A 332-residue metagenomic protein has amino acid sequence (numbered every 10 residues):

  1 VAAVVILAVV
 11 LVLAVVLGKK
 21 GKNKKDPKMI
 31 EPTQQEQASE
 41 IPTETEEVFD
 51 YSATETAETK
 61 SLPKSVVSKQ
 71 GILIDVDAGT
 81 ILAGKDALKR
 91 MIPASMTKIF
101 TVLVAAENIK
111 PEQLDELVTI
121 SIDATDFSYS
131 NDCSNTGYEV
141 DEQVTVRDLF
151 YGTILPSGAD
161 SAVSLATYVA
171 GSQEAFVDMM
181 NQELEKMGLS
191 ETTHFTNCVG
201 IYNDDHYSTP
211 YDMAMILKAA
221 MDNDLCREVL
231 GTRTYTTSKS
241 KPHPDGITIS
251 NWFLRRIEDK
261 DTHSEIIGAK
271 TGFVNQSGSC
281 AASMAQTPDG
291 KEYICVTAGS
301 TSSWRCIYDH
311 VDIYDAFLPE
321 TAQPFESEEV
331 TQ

Functional and structural regions predicted by a protein language model:
V1-S39: Gram-positive cell-envelope targeting signals
A8-V9, T43, E265, C306: Alpha-helical protein-protein interaction elements
V9-V10, G21, N108, E112 (+2 more regions): Hydrophobic alpha-helical elements and their junctions with loops/disorder across both membrane and soluble proteins
V16-K19, N135, P244, K270: Intrinsically disordered, low-complexity segments enriched in small/polar residues
K20-N23, L73, V274: Compositionally biased, intrinsically disordered low-complexity regions
K28-P32, E36-Y211, A220-M221: Active-site-adjacent loops and short helices of periplasmic peptidoglycan-processing enzymes
A57-S68, T167, S172-Q332: Penicillin-recognizing serine hydrolase domain
